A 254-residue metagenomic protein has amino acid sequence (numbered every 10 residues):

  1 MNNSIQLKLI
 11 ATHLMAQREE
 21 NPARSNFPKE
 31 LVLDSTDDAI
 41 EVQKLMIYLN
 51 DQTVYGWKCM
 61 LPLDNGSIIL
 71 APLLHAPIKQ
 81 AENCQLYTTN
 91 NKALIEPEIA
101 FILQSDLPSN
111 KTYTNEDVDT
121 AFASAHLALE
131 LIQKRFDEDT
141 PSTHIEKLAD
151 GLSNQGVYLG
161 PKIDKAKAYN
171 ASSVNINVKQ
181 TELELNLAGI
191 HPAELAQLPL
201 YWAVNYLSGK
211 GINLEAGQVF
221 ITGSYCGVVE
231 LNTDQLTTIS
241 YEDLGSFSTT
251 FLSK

Functional and structural regions predicted by a protein language model:
S4-L195, E230-L236, L244-S253: Catalytic-core "active-site belt" of small-molecule-metabolizing enzymes, emphasizing His/Asp/Glu-rich regions
P199-N232: A conserved acidic, glycine/proline-rich C-terminal tail/linker
